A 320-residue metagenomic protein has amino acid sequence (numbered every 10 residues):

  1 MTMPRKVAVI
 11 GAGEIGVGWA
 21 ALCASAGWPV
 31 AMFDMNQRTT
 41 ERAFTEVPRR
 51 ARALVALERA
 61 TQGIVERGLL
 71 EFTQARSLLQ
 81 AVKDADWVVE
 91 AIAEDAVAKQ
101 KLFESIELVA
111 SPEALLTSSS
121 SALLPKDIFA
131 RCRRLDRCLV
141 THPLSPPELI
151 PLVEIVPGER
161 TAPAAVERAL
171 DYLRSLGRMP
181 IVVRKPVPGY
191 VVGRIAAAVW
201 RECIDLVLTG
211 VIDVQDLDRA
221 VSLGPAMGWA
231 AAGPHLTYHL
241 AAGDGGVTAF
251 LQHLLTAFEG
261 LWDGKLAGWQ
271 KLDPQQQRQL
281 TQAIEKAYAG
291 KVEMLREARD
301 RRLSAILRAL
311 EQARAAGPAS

Functional and structural regions predicted by a protein language model:
M1-L57: NAD(P)+-binding Rossmann beta1-loop-alpha1 motif at the extreme N-terminus of oxidoreductases
T2, A26, A164, R178 (+2 more regions): NAD(P)-dependent Rossmann-like dehydrogenase/reductase catalytic/cofactor-binding core
G18, P147-V156, L176, I181-V211 (+1 more regions): Active-site-proximal catalytic alpha-helix in oxidoreductases
V30, V88, L116-T117, C138: Hydrophobic/aromatic residues located in beta-strands of well-ordered beta-sheets within soluble catalytic
R38-T39, A53-L115: Rossmann-like NAD(P)-binding element
T117-K185, G189-G193: Rossmann-fold dinucleotide-binding core
